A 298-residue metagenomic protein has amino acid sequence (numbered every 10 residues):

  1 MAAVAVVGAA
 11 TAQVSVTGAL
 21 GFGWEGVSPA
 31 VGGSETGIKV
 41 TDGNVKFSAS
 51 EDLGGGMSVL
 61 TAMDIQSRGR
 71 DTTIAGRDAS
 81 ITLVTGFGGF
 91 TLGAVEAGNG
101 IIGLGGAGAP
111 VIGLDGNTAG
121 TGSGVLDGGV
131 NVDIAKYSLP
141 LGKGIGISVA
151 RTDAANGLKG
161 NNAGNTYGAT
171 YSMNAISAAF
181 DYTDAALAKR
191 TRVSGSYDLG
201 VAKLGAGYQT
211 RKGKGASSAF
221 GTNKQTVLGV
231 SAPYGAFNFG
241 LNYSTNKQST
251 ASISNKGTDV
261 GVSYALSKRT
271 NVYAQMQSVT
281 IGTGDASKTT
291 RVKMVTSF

Functional and structural regions predicted by a protein language model:
M1-F298: Outer-membrane beta-barrel proteins
